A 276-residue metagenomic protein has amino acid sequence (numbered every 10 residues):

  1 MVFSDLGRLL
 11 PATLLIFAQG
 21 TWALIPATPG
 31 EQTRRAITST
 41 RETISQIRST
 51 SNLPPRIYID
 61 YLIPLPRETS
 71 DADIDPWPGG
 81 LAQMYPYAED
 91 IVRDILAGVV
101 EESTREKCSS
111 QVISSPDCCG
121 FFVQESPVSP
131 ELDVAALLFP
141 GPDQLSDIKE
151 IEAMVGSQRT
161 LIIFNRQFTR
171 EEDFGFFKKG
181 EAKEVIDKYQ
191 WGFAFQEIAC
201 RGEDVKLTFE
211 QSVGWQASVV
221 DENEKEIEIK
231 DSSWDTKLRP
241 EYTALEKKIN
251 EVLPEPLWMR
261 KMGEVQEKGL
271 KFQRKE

Functional and structural regions predicted by a protein language model:
M1-L24: N-terminal chloroplast transit peptides
W22, E246-E276: Long terminal accessory regions outside catalytic cores
L24-D147, M154-R159, V265-Q273: Positively charged, amphipathic N-terminal segments that serve as targeting/anchoring signals
P55-Y58, V134, L245, P254-W258: Residues that mark the start of a beta-strand
Y61-I63, F139, N165-Q167, G180 (+1 more regions): Fold-independent oxyanion-binding glycine-rich loops and adjacent beta-strand/coil segments at enzyme active sites
Y87, P142-D143, V155-G192: Ser/Thr/Gly-rich flexible loops in soluble cytosolic domains mediating phosphotransfer, phosphorylation
I148-E150, G175: Short amphipathic alpha-helical segments
E172-P256: A conserved mid-domain beta-alpha-beta active-site/ligand-binding segment of alpha/beta enzyme cores
